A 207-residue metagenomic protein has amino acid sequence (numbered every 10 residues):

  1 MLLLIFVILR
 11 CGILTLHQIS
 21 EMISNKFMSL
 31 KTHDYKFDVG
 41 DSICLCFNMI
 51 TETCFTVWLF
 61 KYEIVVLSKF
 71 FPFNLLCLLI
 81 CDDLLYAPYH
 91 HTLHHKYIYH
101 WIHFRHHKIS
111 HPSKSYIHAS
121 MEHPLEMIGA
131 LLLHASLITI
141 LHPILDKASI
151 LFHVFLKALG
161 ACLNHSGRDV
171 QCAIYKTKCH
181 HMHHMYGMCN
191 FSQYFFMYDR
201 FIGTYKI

Functional and structural regions predicted by a protein language model:
M1-H142, F191-I207: Non-catalytic, topology-defining segments of multipass membrane proteins
P143-F201: Functionally important transmembrane alpha-helices
